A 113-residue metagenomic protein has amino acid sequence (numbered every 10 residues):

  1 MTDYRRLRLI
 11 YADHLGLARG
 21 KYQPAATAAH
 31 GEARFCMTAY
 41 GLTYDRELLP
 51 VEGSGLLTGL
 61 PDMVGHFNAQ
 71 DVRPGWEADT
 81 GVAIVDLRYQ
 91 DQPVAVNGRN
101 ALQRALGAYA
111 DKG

Functional and structural regions predicted by a protein language model:
M1-G113: ATP/Mg2+-dependent ligation/transfer catalytic cores
